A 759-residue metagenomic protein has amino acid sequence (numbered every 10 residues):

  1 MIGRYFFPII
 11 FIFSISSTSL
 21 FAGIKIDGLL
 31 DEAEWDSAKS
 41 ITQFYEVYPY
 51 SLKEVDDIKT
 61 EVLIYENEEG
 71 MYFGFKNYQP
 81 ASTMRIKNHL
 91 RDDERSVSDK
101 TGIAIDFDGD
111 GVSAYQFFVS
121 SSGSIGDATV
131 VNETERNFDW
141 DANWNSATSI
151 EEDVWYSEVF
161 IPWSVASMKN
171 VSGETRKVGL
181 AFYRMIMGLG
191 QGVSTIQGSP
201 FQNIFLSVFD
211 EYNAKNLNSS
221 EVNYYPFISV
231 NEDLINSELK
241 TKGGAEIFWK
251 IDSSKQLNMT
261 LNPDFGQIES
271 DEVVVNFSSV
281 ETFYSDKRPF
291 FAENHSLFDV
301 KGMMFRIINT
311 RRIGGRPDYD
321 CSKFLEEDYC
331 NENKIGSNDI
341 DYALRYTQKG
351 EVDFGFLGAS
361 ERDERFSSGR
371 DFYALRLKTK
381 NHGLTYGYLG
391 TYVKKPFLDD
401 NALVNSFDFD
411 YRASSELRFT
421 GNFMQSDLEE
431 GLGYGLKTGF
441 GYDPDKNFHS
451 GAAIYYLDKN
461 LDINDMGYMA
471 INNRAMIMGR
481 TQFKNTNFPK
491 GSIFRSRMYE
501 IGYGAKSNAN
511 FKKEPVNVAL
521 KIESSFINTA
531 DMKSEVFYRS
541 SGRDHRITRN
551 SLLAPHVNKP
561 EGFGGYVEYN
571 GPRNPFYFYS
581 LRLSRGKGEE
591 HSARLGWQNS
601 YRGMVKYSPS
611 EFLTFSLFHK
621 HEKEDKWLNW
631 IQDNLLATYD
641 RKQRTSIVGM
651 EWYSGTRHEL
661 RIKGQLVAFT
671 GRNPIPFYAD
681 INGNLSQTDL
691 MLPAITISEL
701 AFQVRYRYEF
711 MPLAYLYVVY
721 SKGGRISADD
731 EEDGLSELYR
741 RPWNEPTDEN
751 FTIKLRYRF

Functional and structural regions predicted by a protein language model:
M1-F7: Bacterial N-terminal signal peptides that target proteins for export
P8-S17: Bacterial N-terminal signal peptides
A22-F372, K378: Structural preference for beta-rich elements and adjacent junctions enriched in aromatics
E69-M71, S113, W155, E174-V178 (+15 more regions): Outer-envelope beta-barrel architecture signal
S82-H89, G126-T129, M168-N170, I268-D271 (+8 more regions): A short, polar/proline- and glycine-enriched secondary-structure boundary/capping micro-motif
V159, K177-G179, Q256, F265-E272 (+6 more regions): Catalytic-domain carbohydrate-binding cleft regions of carbohydrate-active enzymes
L217-N258, F354, F372-D427, N487-G502 (+4 more regions): Surface-exposed extracellular loop regions of Gram-negative outer-membrane beta-barrel proteins
D339, T347, N422-F759: Exposed, low-structure sequence patches enriched in small/polar residues
